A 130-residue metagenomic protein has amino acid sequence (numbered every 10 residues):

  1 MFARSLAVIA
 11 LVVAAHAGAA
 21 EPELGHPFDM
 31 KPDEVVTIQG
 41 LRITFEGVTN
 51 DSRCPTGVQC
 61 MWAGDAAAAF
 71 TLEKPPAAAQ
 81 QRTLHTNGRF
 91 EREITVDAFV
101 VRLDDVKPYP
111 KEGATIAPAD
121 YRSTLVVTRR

Functional and structural regions predicted by a protein language model:
M1-A7: Bacterial N-terminal signal peptides that target proteins for export
V8-I9, T49: Generic anion/oxyanion-binding catalytic loop in active/binding sites
A10-A19: Hydrophobic h-region of N-terminal signal peptides that target proteins for export in Gram-negative bacteria
G18-R130: Surface-exposed, beta-sheet-biased, low-hydrophobicity segments with strongly acidic/polar composition
